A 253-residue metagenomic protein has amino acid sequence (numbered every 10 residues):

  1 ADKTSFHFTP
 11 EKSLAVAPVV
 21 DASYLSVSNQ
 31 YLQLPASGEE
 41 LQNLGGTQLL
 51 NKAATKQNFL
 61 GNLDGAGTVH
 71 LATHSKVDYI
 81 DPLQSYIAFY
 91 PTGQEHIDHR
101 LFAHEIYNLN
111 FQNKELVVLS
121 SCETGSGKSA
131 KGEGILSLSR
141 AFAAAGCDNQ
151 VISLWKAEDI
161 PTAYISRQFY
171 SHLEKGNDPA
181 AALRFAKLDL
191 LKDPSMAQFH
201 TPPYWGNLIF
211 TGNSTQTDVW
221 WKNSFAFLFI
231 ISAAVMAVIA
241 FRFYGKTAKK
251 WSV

Functional and structural regions predicted by a protein language model:
A1-V253: Catalytic cores of enzymes
